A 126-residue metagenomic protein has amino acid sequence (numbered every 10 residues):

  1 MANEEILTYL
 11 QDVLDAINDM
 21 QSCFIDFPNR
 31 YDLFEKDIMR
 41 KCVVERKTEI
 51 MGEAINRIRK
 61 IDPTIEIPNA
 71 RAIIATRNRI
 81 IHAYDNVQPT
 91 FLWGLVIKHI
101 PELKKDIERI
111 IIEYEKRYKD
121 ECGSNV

Functional and structural regions predicted by a protein language model:
M1-V126: Solvent-exposed interaction patches of small proteins and small membrane subunits
